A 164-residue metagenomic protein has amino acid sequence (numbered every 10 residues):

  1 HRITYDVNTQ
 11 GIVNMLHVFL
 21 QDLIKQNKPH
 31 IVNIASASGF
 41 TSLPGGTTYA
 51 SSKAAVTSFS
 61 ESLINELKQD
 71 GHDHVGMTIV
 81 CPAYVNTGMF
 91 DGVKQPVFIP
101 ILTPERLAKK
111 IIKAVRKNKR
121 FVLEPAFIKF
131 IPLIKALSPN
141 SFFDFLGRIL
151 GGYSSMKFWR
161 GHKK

Functional and structural regions predicted by a protein language model:
H1-R2: Substrate-binding pocket helix/loop in short-chain dehydrogenase/reductase
L16, S52: Active-site helix of classical SDR
V18-N27: A short helix-coil junction within the Rossmann-fold of NAD(P)-dependent oxidoreductases
L20, A55, S60-D70, G76: Catalytic Tyr-X3-Lys helix of short-chain dehydrogenase/reductase
S36: Residue(s) in the substrate-gating loop at a strand-loop-helix junction that position the organic substrate next
L43-T47: Active-site loop immediately N-terminal to the catalytic Tyr-X3-Lys motif of short-chain dehydrogenase/reductase
E66-I128: SDR active-site lid
